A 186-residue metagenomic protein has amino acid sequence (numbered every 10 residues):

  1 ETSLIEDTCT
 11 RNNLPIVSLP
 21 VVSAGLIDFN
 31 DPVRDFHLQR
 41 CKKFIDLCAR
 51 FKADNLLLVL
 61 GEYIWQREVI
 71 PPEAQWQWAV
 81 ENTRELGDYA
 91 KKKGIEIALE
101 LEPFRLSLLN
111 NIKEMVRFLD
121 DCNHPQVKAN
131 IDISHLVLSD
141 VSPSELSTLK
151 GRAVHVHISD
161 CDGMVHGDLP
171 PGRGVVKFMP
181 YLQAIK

Functional and structural regions predicted by a protein language model:
E1, S18-S23, L58-L60, L99-P103 (+2 more regions): A cross-domain feature marking catalytic cores of carbohydrate-active enzymes and several ubiquitous metabolic/repair
E1-S3, K177-F178: Aromatic- and glycine-enriched glycan-recognition loops and surfaces that form the carbohydrate-binding subsites
T2-N13: Aromatic-lined substrate-binding rim segments of carbohydrate-active enzymes
T10, K52-D54, R84, L109-K186: Histidine-acidic metal/acid-base catalytic patches
T10-R11, I27-K128, L138: Active-site acidic/histidine proton-transfer and metal-coordination neighborhood in alpha/beta enzyme cores
S23-L26, E62-Q66, D160-G167: Conserved radical SAM core fold
